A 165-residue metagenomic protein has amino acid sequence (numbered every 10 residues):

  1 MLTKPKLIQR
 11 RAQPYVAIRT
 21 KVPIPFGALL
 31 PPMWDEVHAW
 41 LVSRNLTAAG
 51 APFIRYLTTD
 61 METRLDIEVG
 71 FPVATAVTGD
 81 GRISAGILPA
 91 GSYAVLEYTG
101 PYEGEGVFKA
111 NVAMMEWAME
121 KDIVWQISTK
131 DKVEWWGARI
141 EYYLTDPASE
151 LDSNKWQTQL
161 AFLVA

Functional and structural regions predicted by a protein language model:
M1-A165: A solvent-exposed interaction/effector surface
